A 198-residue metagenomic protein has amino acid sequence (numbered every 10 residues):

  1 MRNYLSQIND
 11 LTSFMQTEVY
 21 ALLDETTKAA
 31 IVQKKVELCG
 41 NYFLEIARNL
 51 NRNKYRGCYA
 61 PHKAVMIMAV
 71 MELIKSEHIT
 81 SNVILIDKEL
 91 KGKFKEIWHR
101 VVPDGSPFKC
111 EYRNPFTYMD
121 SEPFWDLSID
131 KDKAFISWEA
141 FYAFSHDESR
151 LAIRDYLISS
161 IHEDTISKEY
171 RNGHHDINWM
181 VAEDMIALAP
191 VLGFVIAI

Functional and structural regions predicted by a protein language model:
M1-I198: Intrinsically disordered, charged low-complexity linkers and terminal tails that flank or connect structured domains
